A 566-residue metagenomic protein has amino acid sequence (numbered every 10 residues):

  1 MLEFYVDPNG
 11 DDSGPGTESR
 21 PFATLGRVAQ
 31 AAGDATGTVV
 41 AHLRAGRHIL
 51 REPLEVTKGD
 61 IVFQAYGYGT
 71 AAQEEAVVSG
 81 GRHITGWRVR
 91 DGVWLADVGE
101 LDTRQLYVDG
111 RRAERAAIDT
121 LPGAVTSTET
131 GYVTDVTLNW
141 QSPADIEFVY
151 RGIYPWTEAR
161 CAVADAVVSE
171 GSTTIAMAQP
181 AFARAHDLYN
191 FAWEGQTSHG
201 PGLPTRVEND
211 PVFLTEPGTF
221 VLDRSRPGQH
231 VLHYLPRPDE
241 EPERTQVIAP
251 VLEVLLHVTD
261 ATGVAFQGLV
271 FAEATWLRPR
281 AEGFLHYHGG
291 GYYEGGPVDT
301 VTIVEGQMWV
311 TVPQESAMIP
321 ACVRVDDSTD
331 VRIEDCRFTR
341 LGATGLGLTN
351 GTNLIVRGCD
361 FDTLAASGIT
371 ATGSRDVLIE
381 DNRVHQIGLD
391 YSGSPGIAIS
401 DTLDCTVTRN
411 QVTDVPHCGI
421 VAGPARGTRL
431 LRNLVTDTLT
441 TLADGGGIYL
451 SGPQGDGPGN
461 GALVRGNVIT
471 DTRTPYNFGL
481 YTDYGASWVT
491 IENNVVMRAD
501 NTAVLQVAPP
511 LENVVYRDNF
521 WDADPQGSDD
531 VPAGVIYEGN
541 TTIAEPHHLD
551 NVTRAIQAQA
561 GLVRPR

Functional and structural regions predicted by a protein language model:
L2, V39, G46, E52 (+23 more regions): The right-handed parallel beta-helix/beta-solenoid scaffold, focusing on the short coil/turn and N-cap positions
Y5-D327: Extracellular polysaccharide-degrading/modifying enzymes targeting complex plant/algal/animal polysaccharides
G37-V39, I61-V62, H257-A265, E294-T302 (+9 more regions): Surface-exposed loop/turn motifs in large extracellular/passenger domains
E52-P53, E253, T275-A281, P320 (+9 more regions): Short glycine/acidic-rich loop motifs that flank beta-strands on beta-rich extracellular proteins
D119-T120, T275-L277, G466-V468, T474-P565: Extracellular beta-rich repeat passengers
G351-A366, T370-V415, G423-P424, T428 (+1 more regions): Hydrophobic, small-residue-rich alpha-helical packing segments that form membrane-like cores
